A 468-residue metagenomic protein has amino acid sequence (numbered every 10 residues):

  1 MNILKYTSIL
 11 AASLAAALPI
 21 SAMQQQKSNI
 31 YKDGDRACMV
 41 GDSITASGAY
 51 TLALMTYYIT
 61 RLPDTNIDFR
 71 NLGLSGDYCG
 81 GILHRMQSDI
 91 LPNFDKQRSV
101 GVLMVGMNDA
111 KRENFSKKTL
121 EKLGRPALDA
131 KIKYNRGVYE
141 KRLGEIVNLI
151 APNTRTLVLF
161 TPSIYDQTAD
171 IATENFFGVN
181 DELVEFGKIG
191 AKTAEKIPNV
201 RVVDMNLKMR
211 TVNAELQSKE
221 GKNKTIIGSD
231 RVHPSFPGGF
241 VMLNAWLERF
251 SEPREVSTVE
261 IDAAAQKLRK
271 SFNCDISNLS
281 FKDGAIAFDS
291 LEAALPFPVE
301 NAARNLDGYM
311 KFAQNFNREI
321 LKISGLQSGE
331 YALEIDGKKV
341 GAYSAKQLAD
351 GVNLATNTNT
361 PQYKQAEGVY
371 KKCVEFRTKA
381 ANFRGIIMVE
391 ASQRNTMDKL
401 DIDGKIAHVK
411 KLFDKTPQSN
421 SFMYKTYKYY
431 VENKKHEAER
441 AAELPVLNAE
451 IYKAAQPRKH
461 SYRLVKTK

Functional and structural regions predicted by a protein language model:
M1-Y6: Positively charged n-region of N-terminal signal peptides that target proteins for export
T7-A17: Bacterial N-terminal signal peptides
L10, R36, K224-I226: Short, functionally important structural connectors and interaction interfaces within domains
I20-Q24: Boundary at the C-terminal end of the N-terminal hydrophobic targeting segment
Q25-M39: Membrane/wall-proximal cationic-aromatic binding patches
Y31-K32, L52-D68, D77-K468: Alpha-helical cap/lid subdomain in secreted, periplasmic, or secretory-pathway luminal O-acyl-processing enzymes
D35-A49, S75-C79, A110: Catalytic nucleophile-elbow at a beta strand-turn-alpha helix junction centered on a G-D-S/GDSL motif, marking
M39-V40, N71, L159: A structural signal for the hydrophobic beta-strands that form the central parallel beta-sheet of Rossmann-like
